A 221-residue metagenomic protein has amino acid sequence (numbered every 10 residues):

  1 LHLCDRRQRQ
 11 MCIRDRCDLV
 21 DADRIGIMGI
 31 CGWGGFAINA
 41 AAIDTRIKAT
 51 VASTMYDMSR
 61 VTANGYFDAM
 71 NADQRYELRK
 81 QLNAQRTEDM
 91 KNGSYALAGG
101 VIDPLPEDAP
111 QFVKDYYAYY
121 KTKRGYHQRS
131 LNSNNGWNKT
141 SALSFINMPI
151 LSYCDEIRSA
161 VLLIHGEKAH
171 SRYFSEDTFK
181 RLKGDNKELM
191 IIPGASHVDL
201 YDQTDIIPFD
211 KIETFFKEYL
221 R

Functional and structural regions predicted by a protein language model:
L1-I13: Single conserved hydrophobic/aromatic residue that forms the stacking wall/gate of nucleotide- or nucleobase-binding
R14-G26, L82-Q85, D89-G93: Gly/Ser-rich "nucleophile elbow"/oxyanion-hole loop immediately N-terminal to the catalytic nucleophile in hydrolases
G29-N39: Glycine-rich nucleophile elbow surrounding the catalytic serine of serine-hydrolase chemistry
I38-Y119: Alpha/beta-hydrolase-fold enzymes
G136-Y153, S159: Active-site nucleophile elbow and catalytic-triad environment of alpha/beta-hydrolase enzymes
I157, L163-H165: Short beta-strand/loop motif that positions the catalytic acidic residue of the alpha/beta-hydrolase fold
E167-E188: Conserved loop-alpha-helix segment in the C-terminal half of the alpha/beta-hydrolase fold that carries the catalytic
A195-I206: Catalytic histidine-centered segment of alpha/beta-hydrolase-like enzymes
